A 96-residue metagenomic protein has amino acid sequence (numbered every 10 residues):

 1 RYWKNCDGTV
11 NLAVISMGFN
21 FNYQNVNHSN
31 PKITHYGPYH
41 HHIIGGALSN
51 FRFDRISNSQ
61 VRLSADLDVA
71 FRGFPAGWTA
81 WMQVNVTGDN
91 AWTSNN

Functional and structural regions predicted by a protein language model:
R1-N96: Mature secreted bioactive peptide module from preproproteins
